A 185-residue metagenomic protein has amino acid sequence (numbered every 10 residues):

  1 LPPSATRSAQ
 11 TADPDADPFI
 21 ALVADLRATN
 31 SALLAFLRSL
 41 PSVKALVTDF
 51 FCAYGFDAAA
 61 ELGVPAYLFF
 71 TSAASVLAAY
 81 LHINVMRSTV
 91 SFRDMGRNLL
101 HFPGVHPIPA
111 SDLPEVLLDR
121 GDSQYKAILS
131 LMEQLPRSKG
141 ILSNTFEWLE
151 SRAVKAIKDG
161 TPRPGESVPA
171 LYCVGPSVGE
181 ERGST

Functional and structural regions predicted by a protein language model:
L1-T185: Nucleotide-sugar-dependent glycosyltransferase catalytic domains
